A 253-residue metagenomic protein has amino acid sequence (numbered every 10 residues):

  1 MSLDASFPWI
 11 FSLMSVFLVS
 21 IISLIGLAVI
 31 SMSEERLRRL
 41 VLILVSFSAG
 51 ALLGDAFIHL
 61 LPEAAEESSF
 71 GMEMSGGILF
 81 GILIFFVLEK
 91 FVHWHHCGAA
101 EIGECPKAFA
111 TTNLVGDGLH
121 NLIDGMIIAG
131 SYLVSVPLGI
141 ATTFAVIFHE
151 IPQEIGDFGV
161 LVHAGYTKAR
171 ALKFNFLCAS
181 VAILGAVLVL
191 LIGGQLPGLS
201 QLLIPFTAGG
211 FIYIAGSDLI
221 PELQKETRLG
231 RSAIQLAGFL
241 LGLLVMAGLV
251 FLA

Functional and structural regions predicted by a protein language model:
M1-A253: Intrinsically disordered, metal-sensing/regulatory segments
